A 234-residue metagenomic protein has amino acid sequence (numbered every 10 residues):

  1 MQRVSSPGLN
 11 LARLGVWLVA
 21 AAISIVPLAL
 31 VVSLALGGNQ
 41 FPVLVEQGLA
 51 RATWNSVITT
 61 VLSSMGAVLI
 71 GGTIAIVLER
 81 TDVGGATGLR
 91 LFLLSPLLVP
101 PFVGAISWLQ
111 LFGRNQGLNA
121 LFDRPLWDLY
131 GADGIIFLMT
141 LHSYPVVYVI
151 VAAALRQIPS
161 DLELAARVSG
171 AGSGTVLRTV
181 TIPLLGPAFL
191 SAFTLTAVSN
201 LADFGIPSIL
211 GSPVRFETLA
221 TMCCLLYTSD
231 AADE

Functional and structural regions predicted by a protein language model:
S6-G38, Q47-R156, L184-G205, I209: Membrane-water interface segments at the C-terminal ends of transmembrane alpha-helices in multi-pass inner-membrane
F41-P42: Membrane-interface helix termini and inter-helical loops of multi-pass transporters
G84, A171-G172: Short coil/turn motifs that cap or connect alpha-helices
P145, E163-A165, T175: Internal catalytic domains of large membrane-associated glycosyltransferases
I158-D161: Short glycine/proline-centered loop/turn elements that form peptide/ligand docking sites
A165-A166, Y227-A232: Conserved small/polar residues in nucleotide/adenosyl-binding loops
S169-A171, P183: Glycine/proline-centered hinge or cleavage motifs at structural transition points of membrane proteins
G205-Y227: Glycine-rich helix-loop "coupling/hinge" segments at transmembrane-helix boundaries in multipass transporters
